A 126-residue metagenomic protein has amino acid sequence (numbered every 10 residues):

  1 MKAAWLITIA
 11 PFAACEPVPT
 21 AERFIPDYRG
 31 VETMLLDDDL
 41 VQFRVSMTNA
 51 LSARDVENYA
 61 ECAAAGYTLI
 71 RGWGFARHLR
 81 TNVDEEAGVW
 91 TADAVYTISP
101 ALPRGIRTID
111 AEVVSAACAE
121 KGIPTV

Functional and structural regions predicted by a protein language model:
M1-T8: Sec-dependent signal peptide recognition, specifically the positively charged N-region followed immediately by
P11-A14: C-terminal motif of bacterial Sec signal peptides marking the signal peptidase cleavage site
E16-V126: Secreted/extracellular ectodomain signature
